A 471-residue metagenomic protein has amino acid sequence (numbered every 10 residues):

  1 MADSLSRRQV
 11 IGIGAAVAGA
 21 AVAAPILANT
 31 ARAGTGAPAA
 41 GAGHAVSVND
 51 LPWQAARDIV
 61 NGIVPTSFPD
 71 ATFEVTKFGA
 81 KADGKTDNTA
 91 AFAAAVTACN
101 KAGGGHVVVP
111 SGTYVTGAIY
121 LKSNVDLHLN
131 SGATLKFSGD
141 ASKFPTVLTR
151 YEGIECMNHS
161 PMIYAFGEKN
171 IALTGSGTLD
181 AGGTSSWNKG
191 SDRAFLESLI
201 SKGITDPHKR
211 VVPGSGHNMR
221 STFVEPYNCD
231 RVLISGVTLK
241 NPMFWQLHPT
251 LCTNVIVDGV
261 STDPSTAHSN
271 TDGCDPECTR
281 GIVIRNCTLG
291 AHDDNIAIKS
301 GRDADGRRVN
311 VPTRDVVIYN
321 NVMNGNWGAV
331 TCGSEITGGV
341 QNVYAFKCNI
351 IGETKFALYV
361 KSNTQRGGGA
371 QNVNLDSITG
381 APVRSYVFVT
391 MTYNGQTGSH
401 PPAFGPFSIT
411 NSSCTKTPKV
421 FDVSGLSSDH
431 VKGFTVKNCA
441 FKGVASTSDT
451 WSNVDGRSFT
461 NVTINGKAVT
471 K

Functional and structural regions predicted by a protein language model:
M1-D126, N130-N228, L233-S235, D258-V260 (+4 more regions): Extracellular "leader-to-stem" segments immediately downstream of a signal peptide or signal-anchor in secreted/lumenal
A40-D50, P207-R210, D293-D294, N324-G328 (+1 more regions): Short charge-dense sequence patches
W53-Q54, D180-T205, M243, H248-C252 (+4 more regions): A short, hydrophobic/aromatic-rich structural module that often spans a beta strand with its adjoining loop
T66, P110, M243, P402-A403 (+1 more regions): Proline-rich low-complexity regions
G112, S142-I154, E277, I284-G290 (+6 more regions): Hydrophobic transmembrane alpha-helix bundles
A118-L121, T134-G139, P161-F166, T222-N228 (+10 more regions): Glycine-rich beta-solenoid repeat tracts in large extracellular/virion proteins
S131-G132, K169-G177, D230-K240, T253-S265 (+9 more regions): Right-handed parallel beta-helix
R150-M162, R210-T222, T271-C274, R308-I318 (+2 more regions): Glycine-rich, flexible loop segments associated with nucleotide phosphate handling
